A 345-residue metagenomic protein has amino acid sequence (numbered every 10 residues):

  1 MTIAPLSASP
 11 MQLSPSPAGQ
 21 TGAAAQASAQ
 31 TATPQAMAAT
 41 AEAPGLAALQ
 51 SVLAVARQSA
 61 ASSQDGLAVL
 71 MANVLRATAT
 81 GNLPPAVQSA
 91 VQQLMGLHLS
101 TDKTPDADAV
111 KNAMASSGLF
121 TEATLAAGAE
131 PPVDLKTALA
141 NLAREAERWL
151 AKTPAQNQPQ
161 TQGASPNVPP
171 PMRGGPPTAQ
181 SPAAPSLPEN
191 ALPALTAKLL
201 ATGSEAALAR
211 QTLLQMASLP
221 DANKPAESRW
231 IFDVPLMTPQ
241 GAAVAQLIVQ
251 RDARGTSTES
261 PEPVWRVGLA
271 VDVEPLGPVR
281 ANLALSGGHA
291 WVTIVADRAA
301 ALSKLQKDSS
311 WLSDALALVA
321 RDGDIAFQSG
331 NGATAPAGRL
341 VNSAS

Functional and structural regions predicted by a protein language model:
M1-P278, N282-S345: Extended non-catalytic alpha-helical interaction modules
